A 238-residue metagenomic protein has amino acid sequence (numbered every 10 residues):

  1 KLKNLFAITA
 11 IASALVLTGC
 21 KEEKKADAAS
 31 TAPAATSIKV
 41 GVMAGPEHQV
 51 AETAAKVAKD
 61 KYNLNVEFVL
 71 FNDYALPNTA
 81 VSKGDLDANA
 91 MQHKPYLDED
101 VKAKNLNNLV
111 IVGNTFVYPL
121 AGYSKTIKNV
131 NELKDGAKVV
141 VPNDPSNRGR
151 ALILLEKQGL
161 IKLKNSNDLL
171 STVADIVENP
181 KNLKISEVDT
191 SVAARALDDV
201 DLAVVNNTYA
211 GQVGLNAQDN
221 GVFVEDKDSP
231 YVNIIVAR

Functional and structural regions predicted by a protein language model:
L17-S30: Bacterial lipoprotein signal-peptidase II cleavage site
P33-G45, L64-L70, K138-V139: Short, well-ordered beta-strand elements
A44-E67, L76, A80-S82: Short, polar/charged alpha-helical segment
G45, N72-Y74, N89-D98, D189-T190 (+2 more regions): Beta->alpha turn/N-cap motifs
V69-T79, N167-R195: Short helix-initiation/N-cap motifs at beta->coil->alpha
S82-Q92, A137, L160, K181-K184 (+1 more regions): Alpha-to-beta junction loops
V112-I161: A conserved helix-loop-strand patch within extracytoplasmic ligand-binding domains of the periplasmic binding
G113-S124, G211-R238: Periplasmic-binding protein-like
